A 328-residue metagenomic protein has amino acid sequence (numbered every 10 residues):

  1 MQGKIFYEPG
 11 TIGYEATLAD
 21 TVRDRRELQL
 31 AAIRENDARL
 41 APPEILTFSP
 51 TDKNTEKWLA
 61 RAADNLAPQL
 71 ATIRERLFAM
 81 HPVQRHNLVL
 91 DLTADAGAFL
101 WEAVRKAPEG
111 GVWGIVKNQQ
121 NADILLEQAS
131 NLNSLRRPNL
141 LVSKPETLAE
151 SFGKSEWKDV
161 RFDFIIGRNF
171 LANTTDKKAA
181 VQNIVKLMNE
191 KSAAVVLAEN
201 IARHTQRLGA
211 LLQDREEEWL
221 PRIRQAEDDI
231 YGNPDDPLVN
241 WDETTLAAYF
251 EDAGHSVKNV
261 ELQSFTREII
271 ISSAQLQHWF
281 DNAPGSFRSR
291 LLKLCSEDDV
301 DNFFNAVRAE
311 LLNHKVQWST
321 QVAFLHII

Functional and structural regions predicted by a protein language model:
M1-L46: Conserved catalytic/coupling modules of large nucleotide/cofactor-utilizing molecular machines
A67-L88, A98-E102, K106: Conserved alpha-helix/loop element of class I SAM-dependent methyltransferases that forms part of the SAM/SAH-binding
L88-G153: Class I SAM-dependent methyltransferase SAM/SAH-binding core
A149-I165: A short acidic, Gly/Pro-enriched loop at the edge of an enzyme's catalytic core that lines a small-molecule cofactor
R161-K178, I201: A short SAM/SAH-binding and catalytic strip from SAM-dependent methyltransferases
K178-V195: A short glycine-rich, Lys/Arg-flanked "PGG" loop and its adjoining helix->strand segment in the class I
A193-R224: Conserved class I S-adenosyl-L-methionine
P237-I328: Conserved Class I S-adenosyl-L-methionine
